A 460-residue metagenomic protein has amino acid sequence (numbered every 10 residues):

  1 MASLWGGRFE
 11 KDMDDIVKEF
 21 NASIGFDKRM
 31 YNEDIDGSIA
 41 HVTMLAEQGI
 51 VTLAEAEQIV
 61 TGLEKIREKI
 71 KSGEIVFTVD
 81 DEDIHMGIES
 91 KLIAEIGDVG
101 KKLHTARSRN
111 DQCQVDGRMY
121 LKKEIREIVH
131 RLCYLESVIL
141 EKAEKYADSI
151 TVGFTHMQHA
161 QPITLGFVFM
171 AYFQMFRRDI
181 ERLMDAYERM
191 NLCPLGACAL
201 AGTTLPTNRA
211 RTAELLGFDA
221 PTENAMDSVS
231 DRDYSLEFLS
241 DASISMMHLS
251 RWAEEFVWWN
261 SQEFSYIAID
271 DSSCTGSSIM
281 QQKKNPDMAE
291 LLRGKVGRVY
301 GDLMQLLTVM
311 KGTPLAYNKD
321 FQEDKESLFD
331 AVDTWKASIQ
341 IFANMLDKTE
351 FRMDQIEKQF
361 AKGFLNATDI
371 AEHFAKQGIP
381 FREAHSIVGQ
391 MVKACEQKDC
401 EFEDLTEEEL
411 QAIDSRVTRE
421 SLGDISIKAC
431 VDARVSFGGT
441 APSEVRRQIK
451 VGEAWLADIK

Functional and structural regions predicted by a protein language model:
M1-G202, T207-A213, S272-G276, D287 (+4 more regions): A helix-coil-helix interface module used to build multimeric assemblies and to scaffold catalytic/cofactor sites
M1-G37, D98-V99, M280-K460: Glycine-rich cofactor/substrate-binding loops
S38, H85, E89, S235-F238 (+2 more regions): Short runs of predominantly hydrophobic/aromatic residues within well-ordered alpha helices that form helix-helix
T43-V51, Y120, F167, L236-I244 (+1 more regions): Short, well-ordered beta-strand elements within core beta-sheets of diverse protein domains
A46, I70, A143, W252 (+4 more regions): Hydrophobic residues in alpha-helical segments
I50-V51, F218, I379, C400: Helix N-cap/coil-helix junction residues
A54-I59, Y134, L183, W259-E263 (+3 more regions): Short alpha-helical "patches" and their helix-cap loops
R118-K122, V129, E144, V152 (+3 more regions): Charged, flexible cofactor/metal-binding loops and thiol motifs
